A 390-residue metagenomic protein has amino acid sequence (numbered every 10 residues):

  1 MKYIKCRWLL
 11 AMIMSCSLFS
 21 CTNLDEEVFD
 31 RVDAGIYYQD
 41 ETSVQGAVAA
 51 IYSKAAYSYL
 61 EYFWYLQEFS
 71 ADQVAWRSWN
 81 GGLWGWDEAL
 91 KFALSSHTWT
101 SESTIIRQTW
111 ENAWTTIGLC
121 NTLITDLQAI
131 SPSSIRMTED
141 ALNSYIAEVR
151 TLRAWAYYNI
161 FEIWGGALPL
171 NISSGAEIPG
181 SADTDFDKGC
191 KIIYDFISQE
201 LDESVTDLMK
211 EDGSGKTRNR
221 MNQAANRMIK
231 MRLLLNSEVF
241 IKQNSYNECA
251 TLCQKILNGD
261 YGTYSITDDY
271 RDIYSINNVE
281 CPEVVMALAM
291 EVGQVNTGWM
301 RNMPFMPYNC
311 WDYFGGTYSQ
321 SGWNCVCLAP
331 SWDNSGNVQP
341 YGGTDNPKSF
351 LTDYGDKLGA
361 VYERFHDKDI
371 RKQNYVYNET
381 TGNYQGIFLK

Functional and structural regions predicted by a protein language model:
M1-D30: Bacterial Sec-dependent N-terminal signal peptides
C21-A71: Membrane-proximal, proline-rich intrinsically disordered regions
T22-N23, L60, F161-P169, Q294 (+1 more regions): Proline-centered turn/helix-capping motifs that create local helix->coil transitions or kinks
G35, Y62-W84, A167-S173, M209-I229 (+1 more regions): Short, surface-exposed recognition loops and adjoining beta-strand edges that mediate ligand/DNA contacts, enriched
E41-S43, V48, Y59, N80 (+3 more regions): Elongated scaffold/linker segments in the mid-to-C-terminal portions of large proteins
Q45-G46, S53-Y59, W84-W164, D187-D195 (+2 more regions): Conserved, well-structured interaction surfaces
S133, G166-K191, K242-N247: Short coil/linker segments at helix-helix boundaries
